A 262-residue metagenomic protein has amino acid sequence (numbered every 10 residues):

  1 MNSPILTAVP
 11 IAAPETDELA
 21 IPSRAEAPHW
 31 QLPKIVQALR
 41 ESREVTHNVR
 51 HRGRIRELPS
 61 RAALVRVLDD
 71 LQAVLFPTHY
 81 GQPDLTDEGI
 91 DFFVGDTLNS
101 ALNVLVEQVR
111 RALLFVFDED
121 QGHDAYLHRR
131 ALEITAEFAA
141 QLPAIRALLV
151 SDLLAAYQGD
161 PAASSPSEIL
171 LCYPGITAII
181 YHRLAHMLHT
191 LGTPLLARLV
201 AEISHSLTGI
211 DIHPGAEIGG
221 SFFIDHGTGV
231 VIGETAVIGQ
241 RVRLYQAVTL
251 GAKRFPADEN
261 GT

Functional and structural regions predicted by a protein language model:
M1-E202: Terminal amphipathic alpha-helical/low-complexity segments used for targeting or macromolecular assembly
A185-T262: Flexible, glycine/small-residue-enriched loop-and-beta-strand segment within the central core of proteins
